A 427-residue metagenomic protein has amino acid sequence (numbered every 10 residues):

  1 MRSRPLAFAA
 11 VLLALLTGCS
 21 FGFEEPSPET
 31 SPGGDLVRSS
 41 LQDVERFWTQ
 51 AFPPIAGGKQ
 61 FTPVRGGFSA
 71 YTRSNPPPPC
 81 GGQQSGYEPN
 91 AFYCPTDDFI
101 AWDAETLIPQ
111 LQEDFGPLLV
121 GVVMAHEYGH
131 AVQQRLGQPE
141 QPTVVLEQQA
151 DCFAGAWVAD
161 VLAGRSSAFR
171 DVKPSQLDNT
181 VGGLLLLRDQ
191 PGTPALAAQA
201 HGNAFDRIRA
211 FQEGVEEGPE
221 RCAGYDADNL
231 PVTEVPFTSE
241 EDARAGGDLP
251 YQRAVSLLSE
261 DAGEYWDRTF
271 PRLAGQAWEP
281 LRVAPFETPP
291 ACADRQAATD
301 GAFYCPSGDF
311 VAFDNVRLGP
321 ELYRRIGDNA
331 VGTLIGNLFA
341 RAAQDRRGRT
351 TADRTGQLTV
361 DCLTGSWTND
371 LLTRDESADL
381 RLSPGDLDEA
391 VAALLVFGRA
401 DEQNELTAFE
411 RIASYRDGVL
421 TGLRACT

Functional and structural regions predicted by a protein language model:
M1-G22: Secretory targeting and sorting signals
C19-G82, E220-A293: A metal-dependent hydrolase signature that marks the N-terminal structural subdomain at the beginning of catalytic folds
S31-G34, P139-D151, R349-D361: Active-site metal-coordination segments of metallo-dependent hydrolases
R38-L41, A51-P53, D151-Q190, S259 (+3 more regions): Short helix/loop segments within enzyme catalytic domains that coordinate or immediately flank catalytic cofactors
T72-A101, P285-A312: Catalytic zinc-binding patch centered on the HExxH motif and its immediate surroundings that defines zinc-dependent
E105-V122, E140-V144, N315-T333, G348-R354: Short pre-active-site segment immediately N-terminal to the catalytic Zn-binding motif
Y128-P142, A156-A163, F339-R354, L371-L372: Catalytic Zn2+-binding segment of zinc metalloproteases
Q190-R272, R399-T427: Pan-zinc metallopeptidase signature
